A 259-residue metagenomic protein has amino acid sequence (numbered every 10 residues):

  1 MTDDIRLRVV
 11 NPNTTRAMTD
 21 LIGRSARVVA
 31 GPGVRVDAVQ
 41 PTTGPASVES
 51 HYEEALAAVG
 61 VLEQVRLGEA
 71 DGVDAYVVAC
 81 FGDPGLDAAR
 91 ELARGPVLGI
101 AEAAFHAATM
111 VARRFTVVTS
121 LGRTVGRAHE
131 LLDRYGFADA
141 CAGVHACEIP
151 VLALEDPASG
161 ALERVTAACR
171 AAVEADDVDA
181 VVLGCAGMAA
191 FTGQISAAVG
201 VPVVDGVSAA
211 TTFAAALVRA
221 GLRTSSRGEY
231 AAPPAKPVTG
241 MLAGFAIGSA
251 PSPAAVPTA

Functional and structural regions predicted by a protein language model:
I5-V29: N-terminal beta1-alpha1 ligand-phosphate binding loop
V9, A70-C80, D177-C185: Periplasmic-binding protein-like
A17, T109-C147, G160-E163, A216-A259: Short, glycine-/small-residue-rich phosphate/pyrophosphate-handling segment
A38-E63, L152-P157: N-terminal beta-loop-helix "entrance" segment that forms/cooperates in small-molecule cofactor or anionic ligand
A55-G72, E163-D177: Short, well-structured alpha-helical segments in soluble
A58-R113, V117: Glycine/small-residue-rich loop that forms an oxyanion/phosphate-binding "nest" at active or ligand-binding sites
G95-E102, F137-V144, V201-S208: Short hydrophobic/aromatic-enriched beta-strand-loop microsegments
H129-C185, F191: Active-site rim beta-loop-alpha module in soluble metabolic enzymes
